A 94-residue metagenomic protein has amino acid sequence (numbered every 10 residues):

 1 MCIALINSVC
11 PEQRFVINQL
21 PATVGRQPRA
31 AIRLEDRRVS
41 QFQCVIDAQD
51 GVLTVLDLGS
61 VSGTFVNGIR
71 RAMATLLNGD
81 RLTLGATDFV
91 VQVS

Functional and structural regions predicted by a protein language model:
M1-I6, T87-S94: Regulatory inter-domain linker segments that are low-complexity and enriched for serine/threonine/proline
Q13-D88: Forkhead-associated
